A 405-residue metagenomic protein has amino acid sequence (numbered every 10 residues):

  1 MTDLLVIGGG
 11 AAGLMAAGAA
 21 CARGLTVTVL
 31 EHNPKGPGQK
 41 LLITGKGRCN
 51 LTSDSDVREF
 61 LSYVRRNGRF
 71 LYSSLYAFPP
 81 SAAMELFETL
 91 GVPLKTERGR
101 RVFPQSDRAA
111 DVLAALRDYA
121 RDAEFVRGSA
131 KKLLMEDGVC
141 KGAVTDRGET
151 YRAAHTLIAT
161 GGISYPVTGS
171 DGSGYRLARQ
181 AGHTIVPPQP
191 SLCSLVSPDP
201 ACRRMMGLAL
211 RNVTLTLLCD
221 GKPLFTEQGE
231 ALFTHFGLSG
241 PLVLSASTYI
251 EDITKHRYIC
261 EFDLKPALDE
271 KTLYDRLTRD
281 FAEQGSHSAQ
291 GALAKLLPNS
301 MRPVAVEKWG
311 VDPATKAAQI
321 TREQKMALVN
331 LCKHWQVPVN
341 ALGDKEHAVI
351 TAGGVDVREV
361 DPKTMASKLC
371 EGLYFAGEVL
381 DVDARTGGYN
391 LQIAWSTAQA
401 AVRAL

Functional and structural regions predicted by a protein language model:
D3-V29, A401-L405: N-terminal Rossmann-like FAD-binding beta1-loop-alpha1 element of flavoenzymes
L5-I7, A130, A143, T150-P166 (+3 more regions): Short hydrophobic core segments
C21-K46: Glycine-rich FAD pyrophosphate-binding loop
P34-P37, L42-I43, V57-R58, P93 (+2 more regions): An anion/pyrophosphate-binding glycine-rich loop and adjacent beta-alpha core in soluble alpha-beta enzymes
S73-H155: Feature captures the FAD/FMN-dependent oxidoreductase FAD-binding
V126-K132, P303-D383: A glycine-rich dinucleotide-binding beta-alpha-beta segment and adjacent secondary-structure elements that constitute
H155-A201: Glycine-rich loop(s) and the adjacent beta-strand/alpha-helix scaffold that form part
S164-A181, D381-L405: A conserved FAD-binding loop/helix module that cradles the flavin
